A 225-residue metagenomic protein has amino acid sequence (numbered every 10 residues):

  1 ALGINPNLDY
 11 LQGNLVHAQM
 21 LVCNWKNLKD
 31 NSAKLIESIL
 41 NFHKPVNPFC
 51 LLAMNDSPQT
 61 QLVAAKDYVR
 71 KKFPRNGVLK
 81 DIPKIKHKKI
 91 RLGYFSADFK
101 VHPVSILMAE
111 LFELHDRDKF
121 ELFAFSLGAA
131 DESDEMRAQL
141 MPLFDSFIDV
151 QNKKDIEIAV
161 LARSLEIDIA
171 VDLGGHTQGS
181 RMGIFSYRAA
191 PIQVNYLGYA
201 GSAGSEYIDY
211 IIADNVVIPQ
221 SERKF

Functional and structural regions predicted by a protein language model:
A1-F225: Alpha-helical solenoid repeat scaffolds of the TPR/TPR-like class and their adjacent stem/linker regions that mediate
